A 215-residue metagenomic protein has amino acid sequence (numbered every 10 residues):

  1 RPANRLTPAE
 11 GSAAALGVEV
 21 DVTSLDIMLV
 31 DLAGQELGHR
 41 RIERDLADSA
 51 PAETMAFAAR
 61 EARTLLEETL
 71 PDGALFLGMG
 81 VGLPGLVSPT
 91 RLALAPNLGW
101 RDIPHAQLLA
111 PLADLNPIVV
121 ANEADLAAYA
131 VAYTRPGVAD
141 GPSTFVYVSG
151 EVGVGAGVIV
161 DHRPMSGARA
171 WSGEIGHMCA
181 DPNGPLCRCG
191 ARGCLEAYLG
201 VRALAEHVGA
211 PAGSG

Functional and structural regions predicted by a protein language model:
P2-H39, Y147-V160: Gly/Thr-rich phosphate-binding beta-strand-loop-beta motif of the actin/hexokinase/Hsp70
G34-Q35, T90-R91, H162, A170: Detector for glycine-centered tight turns/loop "hinges" at secondary-structure junctions
E36, E43, A47-V146: Glycine-rich phosphate-binding loop and adjoining helix at the ATP-binding site of ATP-dependent phosphoryl-transfer
R40-I42, A168: Short hydrophobic alpha-helix segments
G141-Y198: Glycine-rich phosphate-binding loop of actin/hexokinase-like ATP-binding domains
P185, R192-G215: A mobile "lid/hinge" subdomain adjacent to the ATP/sugar-phosphate binding pocket shared across diverse ATP-dependent
